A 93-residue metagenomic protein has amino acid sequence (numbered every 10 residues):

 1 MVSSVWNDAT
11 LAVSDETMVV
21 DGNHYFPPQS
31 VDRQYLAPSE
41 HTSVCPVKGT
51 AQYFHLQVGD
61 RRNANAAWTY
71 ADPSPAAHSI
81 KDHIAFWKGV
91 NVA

Functional and structural regions predicted by a protein language model:
M1-A93: Terminal leader/tail segments of proteins
